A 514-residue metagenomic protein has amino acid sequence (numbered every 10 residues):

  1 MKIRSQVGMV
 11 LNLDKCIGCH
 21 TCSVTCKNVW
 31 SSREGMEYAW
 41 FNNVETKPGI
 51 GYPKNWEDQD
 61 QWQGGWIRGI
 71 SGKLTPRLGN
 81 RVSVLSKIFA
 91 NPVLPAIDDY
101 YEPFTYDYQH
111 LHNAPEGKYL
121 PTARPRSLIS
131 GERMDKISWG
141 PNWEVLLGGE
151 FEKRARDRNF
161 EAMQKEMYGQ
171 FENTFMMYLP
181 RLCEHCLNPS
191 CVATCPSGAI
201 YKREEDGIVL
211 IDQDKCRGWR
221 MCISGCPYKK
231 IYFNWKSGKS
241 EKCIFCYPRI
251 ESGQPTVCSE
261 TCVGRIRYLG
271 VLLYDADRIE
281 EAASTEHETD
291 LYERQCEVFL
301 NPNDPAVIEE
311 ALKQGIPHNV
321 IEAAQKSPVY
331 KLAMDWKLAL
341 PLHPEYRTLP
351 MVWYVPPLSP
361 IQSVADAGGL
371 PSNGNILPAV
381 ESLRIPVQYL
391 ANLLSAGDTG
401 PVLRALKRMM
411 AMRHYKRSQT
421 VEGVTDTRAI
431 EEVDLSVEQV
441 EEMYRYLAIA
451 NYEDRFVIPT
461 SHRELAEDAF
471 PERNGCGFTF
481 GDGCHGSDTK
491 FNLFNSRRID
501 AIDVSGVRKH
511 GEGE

Functional and structural regions predicted by a protein language model:
M1-E514: Non-ligating segments of multi-cofactor redox enzymes
